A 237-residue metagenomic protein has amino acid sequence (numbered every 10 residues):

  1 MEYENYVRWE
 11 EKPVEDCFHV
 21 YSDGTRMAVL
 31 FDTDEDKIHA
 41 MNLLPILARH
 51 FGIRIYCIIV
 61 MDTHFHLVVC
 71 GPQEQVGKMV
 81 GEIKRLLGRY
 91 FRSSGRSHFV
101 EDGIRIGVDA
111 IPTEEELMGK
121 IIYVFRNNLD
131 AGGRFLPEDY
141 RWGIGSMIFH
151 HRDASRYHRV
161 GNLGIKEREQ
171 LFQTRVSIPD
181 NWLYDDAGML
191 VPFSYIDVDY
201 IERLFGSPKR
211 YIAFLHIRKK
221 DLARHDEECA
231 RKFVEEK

Functional and structural regions predicted by a protein language model:
M1-C57, G71-K237: Short Pro-Cys-Gly-centered "Cys-loop" motif that presents a nucleophilic cysteine in a tight turn
I59-D62: Short, flexible turn/loop "capping" segments at secondary-structure junctions
H64-G71: Short beta-strand->loop micro-motif that forms the acidic, two-metal-ion catalytic signature in nucleotide-processing
